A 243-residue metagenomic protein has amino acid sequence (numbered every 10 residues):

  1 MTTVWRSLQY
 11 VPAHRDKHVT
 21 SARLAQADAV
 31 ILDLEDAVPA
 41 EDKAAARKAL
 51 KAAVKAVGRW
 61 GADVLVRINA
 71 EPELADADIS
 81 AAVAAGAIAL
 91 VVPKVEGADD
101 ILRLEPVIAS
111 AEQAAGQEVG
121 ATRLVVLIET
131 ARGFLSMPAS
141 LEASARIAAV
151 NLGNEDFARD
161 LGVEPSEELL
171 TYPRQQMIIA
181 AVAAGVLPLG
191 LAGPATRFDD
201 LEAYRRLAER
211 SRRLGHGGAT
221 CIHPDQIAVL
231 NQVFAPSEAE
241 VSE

Functional and structural regions predicted by a protein language model:
M1-E243: Expand to "…catalyze enediolate/carbanion chemistry for C-C bond making/breaking, isomerization, decarboxylation
